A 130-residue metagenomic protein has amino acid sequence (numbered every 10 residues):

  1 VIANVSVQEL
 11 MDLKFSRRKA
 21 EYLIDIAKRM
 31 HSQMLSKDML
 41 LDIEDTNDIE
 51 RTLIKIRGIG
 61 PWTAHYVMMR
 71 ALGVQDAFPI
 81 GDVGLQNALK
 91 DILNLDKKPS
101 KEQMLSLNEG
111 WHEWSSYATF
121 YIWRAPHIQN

Functional and structural regions predicted by a protein language model:
V1-K55: Alpha-helical ds-nucleic-acid-binding substructure associated with the helix-hairpin-helix region of base-excision DNA
S16, A20, W111, S115-A118: Membrane-interface starts of transmembrane alpha-helices
L23-A27, V67, A118-I122: Short alpha-helical scaffolding segments that buttress acidic/His motifs in well-ordered protein cores
A27-M30, L89, N108, I122: Hydrophobic residues within well-ordered, non-membrane alpha-helices that form the packing/core of soluble catalytic
H31-L35, L72-A77, A125-N130: Short helix-capping/linker segments at secondary-structure and domain boundaries
T46, R57, H65-W114: Phosphate-backbone recognition surface of nucleic-acid-processing proteins
W114-N130: …primarily DNA-binding HTH/wHTH and HhH modules…
